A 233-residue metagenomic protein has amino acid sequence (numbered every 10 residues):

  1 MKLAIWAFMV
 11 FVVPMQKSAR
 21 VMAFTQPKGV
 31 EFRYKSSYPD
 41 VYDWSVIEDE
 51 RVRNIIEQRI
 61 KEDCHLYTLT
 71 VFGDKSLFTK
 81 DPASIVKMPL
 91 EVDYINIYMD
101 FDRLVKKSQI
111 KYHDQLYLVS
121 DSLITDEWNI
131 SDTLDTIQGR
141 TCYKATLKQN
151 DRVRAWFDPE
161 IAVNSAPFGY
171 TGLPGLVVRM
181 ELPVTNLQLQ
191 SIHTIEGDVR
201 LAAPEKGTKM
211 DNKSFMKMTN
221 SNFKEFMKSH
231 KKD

Functional and structural regions predicted by a protein language model:
M1-P27: Bacterial Sec-dependent N-terminal signal peptides
A19-D233: Extended soluble regions of mature proteins
